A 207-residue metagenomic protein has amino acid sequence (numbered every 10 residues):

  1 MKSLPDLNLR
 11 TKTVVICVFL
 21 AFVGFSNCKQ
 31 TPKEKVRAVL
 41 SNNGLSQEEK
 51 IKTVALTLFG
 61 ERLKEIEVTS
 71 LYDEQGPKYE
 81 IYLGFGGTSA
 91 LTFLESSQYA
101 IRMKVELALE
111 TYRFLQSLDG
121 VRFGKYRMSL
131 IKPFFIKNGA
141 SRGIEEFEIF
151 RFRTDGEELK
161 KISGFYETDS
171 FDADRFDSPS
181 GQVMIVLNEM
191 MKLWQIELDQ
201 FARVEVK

Functional and structural regions predicted by a protein language model:
S3-V15: Bacterial N-terminal signal peptides that target proteins for export
C17-V23: Bacterial N-terminal signal peptides
K29-Q30: Bacterial signal peptide processing site
V36-L58: Post-signal peptide N-terminal segment of mature Sec-exported envelope proteins
L56-T88, G120-K207: Polar/charged, Gly/Pro-rich intrinsically disordered segments
S89-E95: A solvent-exposed, charged loop/short amphipathic helix patch at secondary-structure junctions
E95-R122: Short, non-transmembrane amphipathic alpha-helical segments
